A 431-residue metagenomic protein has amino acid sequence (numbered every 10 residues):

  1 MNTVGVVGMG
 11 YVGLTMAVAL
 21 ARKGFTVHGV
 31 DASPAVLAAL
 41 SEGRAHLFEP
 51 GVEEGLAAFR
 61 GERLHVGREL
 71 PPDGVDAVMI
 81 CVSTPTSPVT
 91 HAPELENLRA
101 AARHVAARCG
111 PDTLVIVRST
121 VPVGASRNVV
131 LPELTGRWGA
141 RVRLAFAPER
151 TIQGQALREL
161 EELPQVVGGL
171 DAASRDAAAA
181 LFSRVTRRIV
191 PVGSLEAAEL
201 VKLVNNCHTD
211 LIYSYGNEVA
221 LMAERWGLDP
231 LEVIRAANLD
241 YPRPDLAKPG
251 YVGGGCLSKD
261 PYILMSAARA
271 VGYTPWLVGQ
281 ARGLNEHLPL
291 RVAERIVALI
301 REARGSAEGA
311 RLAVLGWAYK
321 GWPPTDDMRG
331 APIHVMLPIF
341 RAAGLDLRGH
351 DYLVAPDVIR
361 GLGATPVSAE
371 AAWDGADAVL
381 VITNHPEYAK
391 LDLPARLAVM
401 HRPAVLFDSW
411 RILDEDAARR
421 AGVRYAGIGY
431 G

Functional and structural regions predicted by a protein language model:
M1-G431: Structural/interface elements that position substrates and couple domains in central-metabolism enzymes
